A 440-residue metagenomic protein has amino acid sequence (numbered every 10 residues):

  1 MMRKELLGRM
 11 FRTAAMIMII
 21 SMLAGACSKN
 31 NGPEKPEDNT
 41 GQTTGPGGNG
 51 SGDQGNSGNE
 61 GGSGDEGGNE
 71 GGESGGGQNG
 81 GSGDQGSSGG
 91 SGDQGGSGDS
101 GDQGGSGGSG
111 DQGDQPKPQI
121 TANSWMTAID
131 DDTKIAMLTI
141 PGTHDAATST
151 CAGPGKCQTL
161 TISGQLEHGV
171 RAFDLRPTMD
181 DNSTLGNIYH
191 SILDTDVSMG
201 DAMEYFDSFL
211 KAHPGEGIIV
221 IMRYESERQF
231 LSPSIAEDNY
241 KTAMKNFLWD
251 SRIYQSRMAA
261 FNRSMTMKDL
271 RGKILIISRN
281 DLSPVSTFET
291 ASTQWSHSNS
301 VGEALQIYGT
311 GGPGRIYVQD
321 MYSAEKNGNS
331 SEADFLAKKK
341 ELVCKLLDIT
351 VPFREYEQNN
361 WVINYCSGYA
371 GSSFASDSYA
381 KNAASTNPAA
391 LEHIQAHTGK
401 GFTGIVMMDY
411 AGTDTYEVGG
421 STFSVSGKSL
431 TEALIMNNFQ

Functional and structural regions predicted by a protein language model:
M1-G25: Sec-dependent bacterial lipoprotein signal peptides
I20-G67, G86, G95, G101-Q115: Bacterial Sec-dependent N-terminal signal peptides
L23, Y224-S226, S278-S283, M408-T415: Short, flexible beta-strand-to-coil junctions
G110-H168, D181-A212, E216-G217, P284 (+1 more regions): Long, acidic (Asp/Glu-rich), low-complexity accessory segments flanking structured domains
Q165, R176, V220, I276 (+1 more regions): Conserved, mostly hydrophobic/aromatic
T178-D180, I188-Q255: Metal-dependent phosphodiesterase/phospholipase catalytic core, i.e., the His/Asp/Glu-rich active-site region
W249-K400: Surface-exposed substrate-engagement region within the catalytic domains of secreted or surface-exposed extracellular
